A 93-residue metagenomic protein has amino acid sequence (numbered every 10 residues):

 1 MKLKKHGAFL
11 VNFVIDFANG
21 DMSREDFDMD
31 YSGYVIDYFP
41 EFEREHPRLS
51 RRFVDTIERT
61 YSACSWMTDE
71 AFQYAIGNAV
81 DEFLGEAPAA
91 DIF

Functional and structural regions predicted by a protein language model:
M1-F93: Acidic, Ser/Pro/Thr-rich low-complexity regulatory regions and the short amphipathic helical interaction modules they
